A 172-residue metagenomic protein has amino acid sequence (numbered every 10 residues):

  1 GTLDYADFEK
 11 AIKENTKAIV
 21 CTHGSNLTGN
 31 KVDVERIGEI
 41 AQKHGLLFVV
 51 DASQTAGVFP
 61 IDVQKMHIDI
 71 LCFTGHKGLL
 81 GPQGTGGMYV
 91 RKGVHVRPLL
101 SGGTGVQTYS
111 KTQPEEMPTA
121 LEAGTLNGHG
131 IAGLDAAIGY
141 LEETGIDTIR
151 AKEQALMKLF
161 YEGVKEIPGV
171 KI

Functional and structural regions predicted by a protein language model:
G1-I172: Pyridoxal 5′-phosphate
